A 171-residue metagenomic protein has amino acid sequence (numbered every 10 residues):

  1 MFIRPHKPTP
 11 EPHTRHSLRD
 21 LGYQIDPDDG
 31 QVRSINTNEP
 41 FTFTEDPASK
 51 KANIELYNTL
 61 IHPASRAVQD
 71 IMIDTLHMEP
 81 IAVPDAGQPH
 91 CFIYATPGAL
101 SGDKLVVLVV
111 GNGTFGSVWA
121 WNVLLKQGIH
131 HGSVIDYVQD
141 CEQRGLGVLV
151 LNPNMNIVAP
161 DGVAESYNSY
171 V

Functional and structural regions predicted by a protein language model:
M1-P80: N-terminal targeting or regulatory segments adjacent to alpha/beta-hydrolase or S9 domains
P5-P8, P40, P47, P63 (+7 more regions): Proline-rich intrinsically disordered, low-complexity coils
D20, D26-D29, D46, D70 (+7 more regions): Acidic-enriched, low-complexity/disordered segments with a strong bias for Aspartate over Glutamate
Y23, Y57, Y94, Y137 (+1 more regions): Sequence-level detector for tyrosine residue identity
N36-N38, D46, N53, N58 (+4 more regions): Detector for Asparagine
A64, V68, M72, Y137-V138 (+2 more regions): Hydrophobic, Leu/Ile/Phe/Ala-enriched alpha-helical segments that form helix-helix packing faces
P84-V158: Short, surface-exposed "cap/lid" segments of acyl-processing enzymes
V158-V171: Short, electropositive alpha-helical surface patch
